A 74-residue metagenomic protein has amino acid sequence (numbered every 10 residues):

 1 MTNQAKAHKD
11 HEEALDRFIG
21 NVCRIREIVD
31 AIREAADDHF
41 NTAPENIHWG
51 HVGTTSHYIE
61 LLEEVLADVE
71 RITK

Functional and structural regions predicted by a protein language model:
T2-A35: N-terminal acidic leader/helix
E34-T73: Short, charge-rich amphipathic interface segments used for partner binding and complex assembly
